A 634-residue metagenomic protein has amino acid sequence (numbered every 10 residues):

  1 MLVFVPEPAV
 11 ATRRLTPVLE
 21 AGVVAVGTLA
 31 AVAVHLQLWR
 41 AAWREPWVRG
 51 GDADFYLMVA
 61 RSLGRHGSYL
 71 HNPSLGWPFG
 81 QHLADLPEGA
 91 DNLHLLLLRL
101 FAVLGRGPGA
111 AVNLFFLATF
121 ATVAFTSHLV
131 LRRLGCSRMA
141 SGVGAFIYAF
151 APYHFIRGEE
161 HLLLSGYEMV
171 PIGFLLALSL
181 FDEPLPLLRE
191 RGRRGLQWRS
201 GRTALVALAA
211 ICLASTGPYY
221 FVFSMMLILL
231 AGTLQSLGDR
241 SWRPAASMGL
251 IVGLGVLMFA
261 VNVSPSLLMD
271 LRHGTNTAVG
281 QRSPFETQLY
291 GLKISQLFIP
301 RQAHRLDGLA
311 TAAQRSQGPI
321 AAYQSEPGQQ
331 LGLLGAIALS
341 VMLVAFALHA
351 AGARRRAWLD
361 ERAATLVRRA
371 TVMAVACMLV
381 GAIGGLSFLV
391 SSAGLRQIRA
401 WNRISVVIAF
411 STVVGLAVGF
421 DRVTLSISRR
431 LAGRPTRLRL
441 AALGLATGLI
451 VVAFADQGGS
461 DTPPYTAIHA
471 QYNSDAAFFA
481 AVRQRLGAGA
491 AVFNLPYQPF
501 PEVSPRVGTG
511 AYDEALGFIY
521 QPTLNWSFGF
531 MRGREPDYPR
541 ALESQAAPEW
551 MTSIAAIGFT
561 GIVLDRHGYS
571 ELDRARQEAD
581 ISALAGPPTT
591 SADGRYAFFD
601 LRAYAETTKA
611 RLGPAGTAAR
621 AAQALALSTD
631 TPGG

Functional and structural regions predicted by a protein language model:
M1-W39, S236, S247-L254, A347-M373 (+2 more regions): Start-transfer (signal-anchor) and selected internal transmembrane alpha helices of multi-pass inner/ER membrane
P17-G51, M58, V252-D270, L379 (+1 more regions): Transmembrane signal-anchor helices characteristic of membrane glycosylation enzymes that use polyprenol
G27-A31, L114-L134, R138-L237, G255 (+2 more regions): Membrane-embedded helix bundles of polyisoprenyl
A31-V123, A151-Y167, G291, I299-E326 (+2 more regions): Membrane-interface coil-to-helix junctions
R157-S165, A278-R282, E286, A312-L334 (+8 more regions): Membrane-helix boundary/interfacial segments in multi-pass membrane proteins
L229, G249-L257, G419-Q457: Signature aromatic-anchored transmembrane alpha helix within multi-pass, membrane-resident enzymes that catalyze glycan
V263-A347, G517, Y604-E606: Periplasmic/ER-lumenal interhelical loops and adjacent helix-loop junctions in multi-pass membrane proteins
T275, S283, Q288-Y290, T436 (+1 more regions): Extracytoplasmic
